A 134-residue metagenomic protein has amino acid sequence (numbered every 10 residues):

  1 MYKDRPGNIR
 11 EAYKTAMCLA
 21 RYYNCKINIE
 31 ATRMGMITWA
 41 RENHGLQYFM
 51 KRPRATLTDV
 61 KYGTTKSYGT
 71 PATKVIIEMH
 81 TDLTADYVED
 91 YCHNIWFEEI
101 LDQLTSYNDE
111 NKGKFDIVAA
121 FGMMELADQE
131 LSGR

Functional and structural regions predicted by a protein language model:
M1-S106: Mg2+-dependent endonuclease catalytic cores in nucleic-acid-processing enzymes, primarily RNase H-like
D82, F115-F121: Non-catalytic, well-ordered alpha-helical scaffold segments
N108-D116: Structural motif
F121-R134: Acidic two-metal-ion nuclease catalytic site recognized across multiple nuclease folds, prominently DnaQ/RNase D-T
